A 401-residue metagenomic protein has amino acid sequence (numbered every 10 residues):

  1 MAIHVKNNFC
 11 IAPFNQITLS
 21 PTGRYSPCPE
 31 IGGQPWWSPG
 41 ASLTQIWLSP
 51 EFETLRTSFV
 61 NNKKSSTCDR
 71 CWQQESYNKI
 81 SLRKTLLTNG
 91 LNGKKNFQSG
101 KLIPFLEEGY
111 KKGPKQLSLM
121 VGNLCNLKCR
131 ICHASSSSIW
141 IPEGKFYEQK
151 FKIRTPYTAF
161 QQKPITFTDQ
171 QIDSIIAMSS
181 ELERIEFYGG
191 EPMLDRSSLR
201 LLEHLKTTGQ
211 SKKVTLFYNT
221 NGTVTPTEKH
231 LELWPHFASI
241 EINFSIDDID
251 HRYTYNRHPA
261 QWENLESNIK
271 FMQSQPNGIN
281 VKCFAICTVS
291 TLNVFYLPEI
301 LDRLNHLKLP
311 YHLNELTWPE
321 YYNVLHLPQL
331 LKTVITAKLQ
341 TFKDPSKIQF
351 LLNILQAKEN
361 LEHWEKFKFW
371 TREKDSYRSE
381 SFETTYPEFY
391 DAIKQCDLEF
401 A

Functional and structural regions predicted by a protein language model:
M1-Q162, M178-S179, I348-A401: N-terminal pre-core extensions flanking Radical SAM catalytic domains
K6, G32-P35, L55-S58, Y253-H258 (+4 more regions): Active-site rim elements
T22, F217, F237-N243, E263-F400: Conserved C-terminal portion of the radical SAM core fold that forms the substrate/S-adenosylmethionine-binding
P114-L124, S135-F167, S179-R196, T208-P226 (+3 more regions): Core AdoMet radical
L117, Q171, L201, L265-N268 (+1 more regions): Alpha-helical packing segments of well-folded alpha/beta enzyme cores
K152-Q170, M178, E183-I185, L201-K206 (+7 more regions): Eukaryote-biased activation of long, low-complexity terminal tails and linkers
Q171-M178, H230-W234: Short amphipathic alpha-helix with an adjacent loop that forms part of the alpha/beta core around
S197-E203, P226-L233, Y296-E299: Distinct, well-ordered alpha-helical segments
